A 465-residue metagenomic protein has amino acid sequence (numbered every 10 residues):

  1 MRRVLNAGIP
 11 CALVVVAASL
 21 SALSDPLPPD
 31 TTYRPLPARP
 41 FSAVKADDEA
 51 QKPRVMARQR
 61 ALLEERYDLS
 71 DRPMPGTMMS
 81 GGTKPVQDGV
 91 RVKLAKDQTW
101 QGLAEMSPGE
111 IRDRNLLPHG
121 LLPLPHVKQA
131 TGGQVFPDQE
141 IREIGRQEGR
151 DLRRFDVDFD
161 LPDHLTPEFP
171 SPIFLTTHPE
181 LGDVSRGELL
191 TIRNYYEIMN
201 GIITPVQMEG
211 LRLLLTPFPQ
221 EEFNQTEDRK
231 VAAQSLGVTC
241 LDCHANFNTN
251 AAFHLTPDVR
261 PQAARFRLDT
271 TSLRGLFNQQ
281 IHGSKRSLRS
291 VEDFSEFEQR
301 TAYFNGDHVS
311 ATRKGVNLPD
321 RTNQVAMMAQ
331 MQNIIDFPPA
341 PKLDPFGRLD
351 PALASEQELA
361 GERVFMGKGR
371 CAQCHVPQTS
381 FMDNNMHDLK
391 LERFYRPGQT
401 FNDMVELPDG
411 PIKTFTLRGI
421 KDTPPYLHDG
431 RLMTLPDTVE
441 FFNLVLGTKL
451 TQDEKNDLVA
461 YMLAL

Functional and structural regions predicted by a protein language model:
M1-L5: N-terminal secretory signal peptides that target proteins for export/translocation
G8-S19: Bacterial N-terminal signal peptides
A22-L465: Periplasmic c-type cytochrome electron-transfer domains
